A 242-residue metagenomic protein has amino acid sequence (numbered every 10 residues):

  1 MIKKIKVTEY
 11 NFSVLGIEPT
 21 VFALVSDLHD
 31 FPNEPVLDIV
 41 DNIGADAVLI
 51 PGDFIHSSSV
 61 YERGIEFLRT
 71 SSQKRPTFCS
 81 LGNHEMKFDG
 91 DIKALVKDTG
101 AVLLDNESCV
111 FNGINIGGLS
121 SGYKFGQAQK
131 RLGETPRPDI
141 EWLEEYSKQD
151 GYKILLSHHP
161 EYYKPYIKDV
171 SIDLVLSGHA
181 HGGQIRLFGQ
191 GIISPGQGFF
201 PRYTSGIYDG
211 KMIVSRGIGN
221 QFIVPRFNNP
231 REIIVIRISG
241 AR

Functional and structural regions predicted by a protein language model:
M1-E18: N-terminal membrane-anchoring alpha-helices
P19-H29, G113-Y123, I154-H158, K211-R216: Active-site-proximal beta-strand elements of phosphoester/diester hydrolases
L24-S26, A47-D53, P76-N83, L104-N106 (+3 more regions): Active-site neighborhood of phospho(di)ester-bond hydrolases with catalytic His/Asp-centered motifs
D30-N112: Core catalytic region of metal-dependent phosphoesterases/phosphodiesterases, especially metallo-beta-lactamase-like
D38-I39, Y61-R69, K93-L95, G133-D139 (+3 more regions): Charged helix-capping and loop-helix junction motifs
H56-S59, N112-N115, Q184-G191: Short, charged, surface-exposed secondary-structure boundary motifs
A94, D98-T99, N112-K153, Y163-K164 (+1 more regions): Binuclear metal-dependent hydrolase catalytic cores centered on His/Asp/Glu-rich metal-binding motifs
P160-V235, A241: Conserved beta-sheet core of the metallophosphoesterase superfamily
